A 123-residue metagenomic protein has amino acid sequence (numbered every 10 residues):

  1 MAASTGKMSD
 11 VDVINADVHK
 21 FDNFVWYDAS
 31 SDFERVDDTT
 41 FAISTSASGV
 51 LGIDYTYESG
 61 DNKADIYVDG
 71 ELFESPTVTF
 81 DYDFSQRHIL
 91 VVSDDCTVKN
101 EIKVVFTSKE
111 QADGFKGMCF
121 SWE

Functional and structural regions predicted by a protein language model:
M1-T45, S59, G114-E123: Glycan-recognition and processing domains
T45-G52, K99: Extended extracellular/luminal ectodomain segments enriched in beta-structured repeat modules
T56-E123: Beta-strand-rich ligand-recognition modules
